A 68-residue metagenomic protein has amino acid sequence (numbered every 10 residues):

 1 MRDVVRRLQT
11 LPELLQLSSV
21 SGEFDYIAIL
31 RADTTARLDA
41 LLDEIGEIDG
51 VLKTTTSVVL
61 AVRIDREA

Functional and structural regions predicted by a protein language model:
M1-A68: A compositional/biophysical signature of low hydrophobicity enriched in polar/charged and small residues
